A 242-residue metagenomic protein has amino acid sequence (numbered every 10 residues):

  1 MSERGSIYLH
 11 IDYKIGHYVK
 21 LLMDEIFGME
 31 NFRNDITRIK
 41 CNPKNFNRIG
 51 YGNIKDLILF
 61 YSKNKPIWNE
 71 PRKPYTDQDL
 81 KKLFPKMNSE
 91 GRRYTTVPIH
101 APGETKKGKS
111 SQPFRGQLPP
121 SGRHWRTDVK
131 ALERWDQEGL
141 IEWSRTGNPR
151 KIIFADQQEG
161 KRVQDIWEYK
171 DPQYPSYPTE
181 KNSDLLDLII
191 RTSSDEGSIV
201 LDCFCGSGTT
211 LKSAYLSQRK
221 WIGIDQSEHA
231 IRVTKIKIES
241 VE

Functional and structural regions predicted by a protein language model:
M1-I199, I231: Class I S-adenosyl-L-methionine
N182-E242: Conserved S-adenosyl-L-methionine
